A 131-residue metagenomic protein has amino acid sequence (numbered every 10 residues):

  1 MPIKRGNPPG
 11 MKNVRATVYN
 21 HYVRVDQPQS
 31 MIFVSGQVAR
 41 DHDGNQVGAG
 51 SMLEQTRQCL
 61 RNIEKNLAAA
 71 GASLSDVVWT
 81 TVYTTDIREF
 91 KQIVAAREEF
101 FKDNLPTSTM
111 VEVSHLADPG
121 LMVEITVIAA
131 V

Functional and structural regions predicted by a protein language model:
M1-R61, K65-A70, S75-V78, T84-V131: N-terminal presequence-like segments and the immediate start of the first folded domain
